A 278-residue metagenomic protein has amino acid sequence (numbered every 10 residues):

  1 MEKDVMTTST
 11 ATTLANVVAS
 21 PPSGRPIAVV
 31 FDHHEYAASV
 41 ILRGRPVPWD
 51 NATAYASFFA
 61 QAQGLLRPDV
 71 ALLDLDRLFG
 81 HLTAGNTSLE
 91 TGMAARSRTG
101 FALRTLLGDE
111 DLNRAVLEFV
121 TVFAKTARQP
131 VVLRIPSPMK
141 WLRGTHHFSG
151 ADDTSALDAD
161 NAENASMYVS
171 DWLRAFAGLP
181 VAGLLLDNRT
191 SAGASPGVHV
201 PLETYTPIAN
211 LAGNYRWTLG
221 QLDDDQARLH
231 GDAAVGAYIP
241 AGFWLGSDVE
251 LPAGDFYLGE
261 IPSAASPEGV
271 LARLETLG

Functional and structural regions predicted by a protein language model:
E2-G80, G259-G278: N-terminal basic, low-complexity leaders that serve as flexible interaction/assembly modules and, when applicable, as
P21, A60-R67, T121-R128, R174-G178 (+2 more regions): Acidic (Asp/Glu)-rich catalytic clusters
V40-T53, G150-M167, I239-L245: Active-site mouth loops of central-metabolism enzymes
N51, V70-G108, G183-G197: Glycine-rich, proline-tolerant flexible connector loops at the mouths of alpha/beta enzymes
T83-A175: Active-site-proximal, glycine-rich beta->alpha crossover segments in alpha/beta enzymes that shape flexible
D109-R128, G197-Q221: Alpha-helix-loop-beta-strand connector modules within alpha/beta enzyme cores
S166-G183, Y205-I208: Alpha/beta enzyme core
T218-G278: Catalytic-face loop-and-helix region of soluble metabolic enzyme cores
